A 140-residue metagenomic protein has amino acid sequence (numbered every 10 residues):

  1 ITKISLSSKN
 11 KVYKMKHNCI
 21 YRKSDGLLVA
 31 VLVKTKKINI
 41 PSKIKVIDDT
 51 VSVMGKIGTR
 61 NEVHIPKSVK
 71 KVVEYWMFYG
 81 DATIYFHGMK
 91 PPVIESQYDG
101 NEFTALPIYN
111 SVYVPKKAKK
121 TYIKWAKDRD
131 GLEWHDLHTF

Functional and structural regions predicted by a protein language model:
I1-C19, G26, A30-D48, G55-K71 (+3 more regions): Structural signature of tandem-repeat unit edges
R22-K23, D128: Acidic surface patches and DE-rich sequence motifs
Y75-W76, S96-A105, K120-H135: Short, aromatic/basic amphipathic alpha-helical patches
